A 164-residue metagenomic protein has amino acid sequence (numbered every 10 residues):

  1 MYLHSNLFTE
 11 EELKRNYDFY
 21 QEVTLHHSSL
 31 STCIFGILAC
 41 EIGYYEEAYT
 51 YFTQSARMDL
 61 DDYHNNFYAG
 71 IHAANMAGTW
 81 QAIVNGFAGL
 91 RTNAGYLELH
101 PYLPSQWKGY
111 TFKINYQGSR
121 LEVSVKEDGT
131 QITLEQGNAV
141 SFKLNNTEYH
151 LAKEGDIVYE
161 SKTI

Functional and structural regions predicted by a protein language model:
M1-E10, D61, N66-I164: Carbohydrate-active enzyme catalytic cores, enriched for enzymes that act on polyanionic acidic polysaccharides
M1-Y68: Active-site core of glycosidic bond-cleaving carbohydrate-active enzymes
